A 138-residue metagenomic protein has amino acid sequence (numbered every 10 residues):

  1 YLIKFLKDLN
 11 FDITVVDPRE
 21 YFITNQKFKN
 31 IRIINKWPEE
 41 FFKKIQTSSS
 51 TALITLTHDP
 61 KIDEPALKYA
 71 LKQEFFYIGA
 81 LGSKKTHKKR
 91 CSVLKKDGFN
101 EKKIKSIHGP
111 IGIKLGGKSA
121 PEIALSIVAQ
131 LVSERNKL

Functional and structural regions predicted by a protein language model:
Y1-S48: Hydrophobic, well-ordered beta-alpha structural blocks that scaffold small-molecule cofactor pockets
L2-F5, P65-Q73: A short acidic, amphipathic alpha-helical/loop segment
K4-D12, V16, A52, I123-S126 (+1 more regions): SAM-dependent methyltransferases
N25, K61-E64, K68: Cytosolic regulatory regions of ion transport systems
I31, T51, I107: Short, conserved active-site loop motifs that form the nucleotide-linked donor/cofactor pocket
K44-K61: Rossmann-like NAD(P)-binding element
A52, T57, K68-V93: ADP-ribose/adenylate-binding Rossmann-like module
S83-K84, K102-V132: Active-site capping/gating segments
